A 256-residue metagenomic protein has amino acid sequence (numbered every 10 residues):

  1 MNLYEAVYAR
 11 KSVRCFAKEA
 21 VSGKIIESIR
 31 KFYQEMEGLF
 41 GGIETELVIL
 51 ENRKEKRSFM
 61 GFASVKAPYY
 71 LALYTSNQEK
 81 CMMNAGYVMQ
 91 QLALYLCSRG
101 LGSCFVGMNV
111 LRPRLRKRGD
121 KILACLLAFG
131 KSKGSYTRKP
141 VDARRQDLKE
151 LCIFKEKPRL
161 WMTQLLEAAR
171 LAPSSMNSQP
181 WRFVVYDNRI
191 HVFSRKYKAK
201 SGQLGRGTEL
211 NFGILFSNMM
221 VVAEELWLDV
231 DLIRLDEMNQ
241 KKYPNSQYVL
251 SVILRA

Functional and structural regions predicted by a protein language model:
M1-A256: Acidic, surface-exposed loops and disordered segments
